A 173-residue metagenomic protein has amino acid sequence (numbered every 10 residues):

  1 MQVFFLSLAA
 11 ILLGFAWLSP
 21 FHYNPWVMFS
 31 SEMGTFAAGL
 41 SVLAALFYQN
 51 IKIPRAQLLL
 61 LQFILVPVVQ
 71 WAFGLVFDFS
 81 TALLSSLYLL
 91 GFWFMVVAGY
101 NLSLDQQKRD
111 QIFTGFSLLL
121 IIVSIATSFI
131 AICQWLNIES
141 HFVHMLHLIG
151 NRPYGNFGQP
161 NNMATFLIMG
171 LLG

Functional and structural regions predicted by a protein language model:
M1-I122, V143-H144, G173: Transmembrane signal-anchor hairpin modules in multi-pass inner-membrane enzymes, especially those that act on
W71-F77, I125-I168: Membrane-interfacial helix-loop-helix modules of multi-pass inner-membrane proteins that assemble, modify, or transport
